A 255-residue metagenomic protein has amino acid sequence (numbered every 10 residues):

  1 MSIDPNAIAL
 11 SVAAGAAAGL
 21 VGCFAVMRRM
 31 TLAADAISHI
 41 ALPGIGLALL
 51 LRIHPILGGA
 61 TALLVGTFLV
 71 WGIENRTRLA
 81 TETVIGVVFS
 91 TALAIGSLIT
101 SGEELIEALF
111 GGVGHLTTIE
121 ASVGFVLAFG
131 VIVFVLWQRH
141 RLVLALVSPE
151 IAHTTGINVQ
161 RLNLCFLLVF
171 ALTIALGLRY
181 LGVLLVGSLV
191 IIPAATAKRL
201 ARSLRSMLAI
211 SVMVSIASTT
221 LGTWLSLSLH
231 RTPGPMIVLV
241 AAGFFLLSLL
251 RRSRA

Functional and structural regions predicted by a protein language model:
M1-V147, L164-A255: Alpha-helical transmembrane segments in inner-membrane proteins
H153-V159: Short helix-to-coil transition segments within interhelical loops that connect adjacent transmembrane helices
